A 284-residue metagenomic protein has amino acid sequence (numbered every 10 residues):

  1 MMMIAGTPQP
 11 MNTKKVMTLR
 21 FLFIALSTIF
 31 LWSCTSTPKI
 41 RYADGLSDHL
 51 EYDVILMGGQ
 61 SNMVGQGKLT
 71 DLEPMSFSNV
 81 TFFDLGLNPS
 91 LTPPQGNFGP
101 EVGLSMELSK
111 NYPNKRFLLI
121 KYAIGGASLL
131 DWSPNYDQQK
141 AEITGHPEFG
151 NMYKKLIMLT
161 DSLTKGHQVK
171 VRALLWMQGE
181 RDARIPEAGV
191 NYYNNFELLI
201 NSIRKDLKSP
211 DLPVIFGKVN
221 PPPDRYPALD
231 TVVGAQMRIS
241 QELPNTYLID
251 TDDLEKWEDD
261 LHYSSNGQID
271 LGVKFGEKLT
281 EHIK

Functional and structural regions predicted by a protein language model:
M1-L19: N-terminal secretory signal peptides that target proteins for export/translocation
R20-S27: Sec-dependent signal peptide hydrophobic core
W32-S33: C-terminal motif of bacterial Sec signal peptides marking the signal peptidase cleavage site
S36-K284: Cell-envelope and extracellular/periplasmic
